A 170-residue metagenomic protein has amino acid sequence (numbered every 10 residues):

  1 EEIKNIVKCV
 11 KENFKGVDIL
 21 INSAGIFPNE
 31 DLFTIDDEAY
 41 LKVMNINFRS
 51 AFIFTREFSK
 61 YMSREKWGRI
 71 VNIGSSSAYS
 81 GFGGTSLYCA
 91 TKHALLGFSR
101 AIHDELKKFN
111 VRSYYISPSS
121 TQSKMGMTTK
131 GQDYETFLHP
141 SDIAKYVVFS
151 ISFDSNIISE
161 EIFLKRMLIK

Functional and structural regions predicted by a protein language model:
A24-P28: Conserved NAD(P)H cofactor-binding loop of Rossmann-fold oxidoreductase domains
D31-L32, A39-L41: Substrate-binding pocket helix/loop in short-chain dehydrogenase/reductase
F33, F82-S86: Active-site loop immediately N-terminal to the catalytic Tyr-X3-Lys motif of short-chain dehydrogenase/reductase
T55, T91: Active-site helix of classical SDR
K60, D104-E105: Alpha-helical segment proximal to the catalytic Tyr-Lys
S75: Residue(s) in the substrate-gating loop at a strand-loop-helix junction that position the organic substrate next
K108-V111, Y115-I116, Q132-K170: C-terminal helical subdomain
